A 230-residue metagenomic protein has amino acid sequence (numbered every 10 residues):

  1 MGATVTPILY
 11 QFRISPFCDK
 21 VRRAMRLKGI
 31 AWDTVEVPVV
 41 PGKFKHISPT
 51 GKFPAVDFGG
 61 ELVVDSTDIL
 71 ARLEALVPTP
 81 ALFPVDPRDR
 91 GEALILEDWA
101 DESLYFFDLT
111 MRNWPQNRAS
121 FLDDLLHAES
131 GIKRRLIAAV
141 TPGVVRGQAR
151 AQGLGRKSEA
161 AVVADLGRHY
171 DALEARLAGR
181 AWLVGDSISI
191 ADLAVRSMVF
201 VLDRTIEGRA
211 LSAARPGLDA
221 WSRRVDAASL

Functional and structural regions predicted by a protein language model:
M1-R135: GST-like domain detector, emphasizing the conserved glutathione-binding G-site in the N-terminal thioredoxin-like
T50, P87, S212-D219: Short, conserved loop/turn and helix-capping segments at secondary-structure boundaries that abut family-defining
Y105-G217: GST-like fold's C-terminal all-alpha helical module
G208, A227-L230: Alpha-helical oligomerization segments
L218-D226: Intrinsically disordered, low-complexity polar regions and short flexible loop motifs
